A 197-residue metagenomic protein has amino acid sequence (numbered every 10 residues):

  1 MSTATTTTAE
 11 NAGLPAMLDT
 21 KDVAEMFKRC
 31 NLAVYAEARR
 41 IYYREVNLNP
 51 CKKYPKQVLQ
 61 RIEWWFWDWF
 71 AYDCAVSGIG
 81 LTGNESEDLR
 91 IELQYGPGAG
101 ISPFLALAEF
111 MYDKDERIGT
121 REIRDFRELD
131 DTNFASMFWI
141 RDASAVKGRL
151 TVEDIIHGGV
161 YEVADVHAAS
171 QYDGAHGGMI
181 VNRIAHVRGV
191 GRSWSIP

Functional and structural regions predicted by a protein language model:
M1-M137, D142-K147, H167-P197: Mixed-charge, low-complexity intrinsically disordered regions
R141-E162: OB-fold (S1/OB) nucleic-acid-binding surfaces
